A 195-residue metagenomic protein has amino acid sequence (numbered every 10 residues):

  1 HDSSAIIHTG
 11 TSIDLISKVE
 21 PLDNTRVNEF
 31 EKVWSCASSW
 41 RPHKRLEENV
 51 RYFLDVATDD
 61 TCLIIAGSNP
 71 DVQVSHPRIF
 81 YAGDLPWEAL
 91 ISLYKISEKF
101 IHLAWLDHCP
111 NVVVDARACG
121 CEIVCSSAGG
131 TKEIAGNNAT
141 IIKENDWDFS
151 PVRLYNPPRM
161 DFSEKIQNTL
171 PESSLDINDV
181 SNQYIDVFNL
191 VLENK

Functional and structural regions predicted by a protein language model:
S3, G10-F30, V74: Acidic anion/phosphate-binding donor-loop and adjacent secondary structure in glycosyltransferase catalytic cores
T25-K44, V50, I64: Conserved donor-binding/catalytic core segment of Leloir-type glycosyltransferases
P70-I91: Nucleotide-activated donor-binding/catalytic signature segment of Leloir-type glycosyltransferases, i.e., the conserved
S92-S97: Short alpha-helical donor nucleotide-sugar binding micro-motif in glycosyltransferases
W105: Aromatic "clamp/platform" in nucleotide-sugar-dependent glycosyltransferases that forms part of the donor/acceptor
H108-P110, R117, S127: Short glycine/acidic-rich beta->alpha loop that forms part of the nucleotide-sugar donor binding site in diverse
E122-C125, K132: Short hydrophobic beta-strand element within catalytic cores of glycosyltransferases and related nucleotide-activated
F149-K195: A charged, aromatic-enriched C-terminal amphipathic alpha-helix characteristic of glycosyltransferases across folds
